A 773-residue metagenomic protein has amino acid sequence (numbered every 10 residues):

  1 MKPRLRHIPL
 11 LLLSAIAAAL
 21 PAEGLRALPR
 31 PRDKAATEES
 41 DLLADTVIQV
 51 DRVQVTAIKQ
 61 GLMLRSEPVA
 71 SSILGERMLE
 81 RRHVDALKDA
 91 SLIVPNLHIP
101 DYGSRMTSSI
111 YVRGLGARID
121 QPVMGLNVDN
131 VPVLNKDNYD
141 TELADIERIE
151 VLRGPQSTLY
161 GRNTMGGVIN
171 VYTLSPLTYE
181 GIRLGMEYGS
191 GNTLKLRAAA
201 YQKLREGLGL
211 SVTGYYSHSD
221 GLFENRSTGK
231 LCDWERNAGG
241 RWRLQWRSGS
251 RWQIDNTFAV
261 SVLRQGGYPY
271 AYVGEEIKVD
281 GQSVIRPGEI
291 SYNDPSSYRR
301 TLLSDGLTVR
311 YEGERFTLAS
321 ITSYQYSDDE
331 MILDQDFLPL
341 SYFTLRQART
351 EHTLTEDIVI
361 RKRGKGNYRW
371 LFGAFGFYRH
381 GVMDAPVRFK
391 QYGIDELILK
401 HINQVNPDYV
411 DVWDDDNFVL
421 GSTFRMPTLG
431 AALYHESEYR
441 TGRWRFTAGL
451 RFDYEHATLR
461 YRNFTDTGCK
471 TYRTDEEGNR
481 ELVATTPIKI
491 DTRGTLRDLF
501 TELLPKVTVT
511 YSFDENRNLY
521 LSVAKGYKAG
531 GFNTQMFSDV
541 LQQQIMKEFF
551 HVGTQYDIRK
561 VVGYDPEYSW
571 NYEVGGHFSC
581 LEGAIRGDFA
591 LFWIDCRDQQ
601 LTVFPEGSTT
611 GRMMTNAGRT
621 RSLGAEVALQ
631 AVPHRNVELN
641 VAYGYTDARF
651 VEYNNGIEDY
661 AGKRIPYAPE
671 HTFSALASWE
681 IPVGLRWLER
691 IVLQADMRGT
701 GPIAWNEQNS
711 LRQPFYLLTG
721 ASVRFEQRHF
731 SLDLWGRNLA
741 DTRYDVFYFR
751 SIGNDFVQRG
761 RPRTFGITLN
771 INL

Functional and structural regions predicted by a protein language model:
T46, M63-L64, D120, P176-G181 (+10 more regions): Short loop/turn motifs that connect adjacent beta-strands in outer-membrane beta-barrel proteins
V47-Y179, V574: Acidic, small-polar-rich N-terminal luminal/periplasmic segments of exported/outer-membrane proteins
S108, P122, N135, A144-E147 (+8 more regions): Outer-membrane beta-barrel translocator/receptor signature
T178-Y179, E187, A199-D294, S327-S341 (+1 more regions): Periplasmic-side early beta-strands and strand-to-turn transitions of outer-membrane beta-barrels
R226-S227, G376-N516, Q544, F550-G553 (+1 more regions): Signature of Gram-negative outer-membrane beta-barrel scaffolds
T308-G313, T317-L333, N518-A524, Q535 (+3 more regions): Membrane-embedded beta-barrel scaffold of Gram-negative outer-membrane proteins
A348-F375, L521, K663-L773: Conserved C-terminal beta-signal and adjacent last beta-strands/turns of outer-membrane beta-barrel proteins
R361, G366-N367, L371, R440-R443 (+4 more regions): Gram-negative outer-membrane beta-barrel transporters
